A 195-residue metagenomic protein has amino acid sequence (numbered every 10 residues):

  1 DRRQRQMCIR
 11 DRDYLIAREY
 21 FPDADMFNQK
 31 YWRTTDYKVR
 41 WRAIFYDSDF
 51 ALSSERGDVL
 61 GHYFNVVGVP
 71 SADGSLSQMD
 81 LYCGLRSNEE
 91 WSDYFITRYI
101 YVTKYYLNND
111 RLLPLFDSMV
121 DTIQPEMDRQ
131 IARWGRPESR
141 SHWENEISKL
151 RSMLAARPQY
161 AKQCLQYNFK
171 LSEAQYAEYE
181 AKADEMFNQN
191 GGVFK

Functional and structural regions predicted by a protein language model:
D1, Y14, S48: Residues immediately flanking
D1-I9: Single conserved hydrophobic/aromatic residue that forms the stacking wall/gate of nucleotide- or nucleobase-binding
R10-A24: Conserved kinase catalytic-core helix
R18, Q29, W41-R42: Residue-level detector of short, conserved catalytic/binding motifs and their immediate flanks
D23-T35: Catalytic-loop signature of eukaryotic-like protein kinases
Y37-E173: C-terminal catalytic region of ATP-dependent kinase domains
N168-K195: Surface beta-strand/loop "capping" patches
